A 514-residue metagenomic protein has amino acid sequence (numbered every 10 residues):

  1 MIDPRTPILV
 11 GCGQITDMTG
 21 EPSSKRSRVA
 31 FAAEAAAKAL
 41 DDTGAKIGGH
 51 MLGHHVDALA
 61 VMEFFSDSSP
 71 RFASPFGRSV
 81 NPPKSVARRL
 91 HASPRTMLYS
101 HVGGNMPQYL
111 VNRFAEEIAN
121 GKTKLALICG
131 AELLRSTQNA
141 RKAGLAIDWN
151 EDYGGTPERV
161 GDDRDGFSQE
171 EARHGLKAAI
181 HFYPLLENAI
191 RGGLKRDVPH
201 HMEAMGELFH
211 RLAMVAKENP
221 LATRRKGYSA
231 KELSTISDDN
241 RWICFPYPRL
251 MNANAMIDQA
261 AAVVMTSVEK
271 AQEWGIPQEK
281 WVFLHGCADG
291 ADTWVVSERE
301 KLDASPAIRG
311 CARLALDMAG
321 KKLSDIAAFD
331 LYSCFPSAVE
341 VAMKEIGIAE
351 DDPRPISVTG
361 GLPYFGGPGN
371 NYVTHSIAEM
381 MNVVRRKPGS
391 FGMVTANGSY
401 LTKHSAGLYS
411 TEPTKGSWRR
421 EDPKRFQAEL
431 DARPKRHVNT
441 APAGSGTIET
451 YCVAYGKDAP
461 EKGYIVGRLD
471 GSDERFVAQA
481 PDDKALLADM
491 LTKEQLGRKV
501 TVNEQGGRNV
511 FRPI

Functional and structural regions predicted by a protein language model:
M1-V29, G155-L176, P184-N188, G192-H210 (+5 more regions): Condensing-enzyme catalytic core mediating Claisen C-C bond formation in acyl metabolism
R28-I47, P82-P83, S267, D303-A319 (+1 more regions): Short, well-ordered amphipathic alpha-helical segments that serve as non-catalytic structural scaffolds within diverse
A39-D57, L90, A312-D325, T440 (+1 more regions): Phosphate/pyrophosphate-binding loops at sites that engage ATP/ADP/AMP, CoA/4′-phosphopantetheine, polyphosphate
G49-E63, T96-V102, L127-A131, H200-L208 (+4 more regions): Beta-strand segments within the central parallel beta-sheet cores of soluble alpha/beta enzyme folds
E63-L125, C129, L133-N139, G144-S168 (+8 more regions): Conserved catalytic cysteine-centered active-site region of acyl-thioester-dependent Claisen-condensing enzymes
H101-E132, K177-E218, V263-K270, M318-K321 (+2 more regions): Active-site-proximal alpha-helical scaffold in enzymes
N219-Q278, D317, S324-K344: Accessory "access/gating" subregions that flank catalytic or transport cores
A485-N503: Short nucleic-acid-contacting surface segments enriched for D/E, G, S/T with interspersed K/R
